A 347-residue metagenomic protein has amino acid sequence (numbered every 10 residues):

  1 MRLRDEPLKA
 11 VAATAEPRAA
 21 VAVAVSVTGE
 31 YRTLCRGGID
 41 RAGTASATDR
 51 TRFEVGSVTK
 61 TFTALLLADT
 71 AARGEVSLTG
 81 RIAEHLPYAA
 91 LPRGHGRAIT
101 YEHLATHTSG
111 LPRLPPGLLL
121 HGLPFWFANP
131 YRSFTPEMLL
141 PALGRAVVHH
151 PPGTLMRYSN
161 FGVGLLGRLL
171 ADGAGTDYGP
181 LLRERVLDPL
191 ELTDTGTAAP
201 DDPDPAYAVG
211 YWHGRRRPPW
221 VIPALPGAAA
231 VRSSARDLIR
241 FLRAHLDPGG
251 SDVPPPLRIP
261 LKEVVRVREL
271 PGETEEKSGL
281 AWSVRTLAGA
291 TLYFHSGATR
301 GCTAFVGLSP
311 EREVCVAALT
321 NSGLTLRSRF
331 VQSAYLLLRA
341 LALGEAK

Functional and structural regions predicted by a protein language model:
M1-G38, A42, R50-E54, E84 (+6 more regions): Catalytic loop of the DD-peptidase/beta-lactamase superfamily, centered on the K-T-G motif and neighboring
E6, A15-A22, A42-H103, H150-F161 (+2 more regions): Short active-site loop at a secondary-structure junction that contains or immediately precedes the catalytic residue(s)
R32-R36, H121-P151, T176-T195, W212: Short, charged, amphipathic alpha-helices and their helix-cap/turn boundaries
D49, E54-V58, T70-G117, R145 (+2 more regions): Active-site helix/loop module of the DD-peptidase/beta-lactamase fold, centered on the serine-lysine SxxK catalytic
T63-A64, G162-G167, I239-R240: Well-ordered alpha-helical segments within folded domains of soluble proteins
L104-A105, A142-L143, P260-V265: A generic structural signal for nonpolar/aromatic side chains embedded in well-ordered alpha-helices
P115-H121, T154-M156, A198-P200, E275: Short coil/turn segments at secondary-structure boundaries
L140-V148, G167, A171, R243 (+1 more regions): Amphipathic, well-packed alpha-helical segments that form the structural scaffold of globular domains
